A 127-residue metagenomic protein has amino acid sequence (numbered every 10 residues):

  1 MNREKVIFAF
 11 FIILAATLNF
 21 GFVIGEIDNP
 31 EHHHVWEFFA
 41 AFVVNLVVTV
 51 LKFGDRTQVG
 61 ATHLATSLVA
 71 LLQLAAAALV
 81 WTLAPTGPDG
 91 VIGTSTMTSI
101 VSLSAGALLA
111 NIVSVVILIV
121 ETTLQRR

Functional and structural regions predicted by a protein language model:
M1-A40: N-terminal signal-anchor transmembrane alpha-helix
V6-A9, W36, G60-V69: Cytoplasmic-side transmembrane-helix entry/capping segments in multi-pass membrane proteins
F42-T57: Canonical alpha-helical transmembrane segments
V48, L64-T82: Hydrophobic alpha-helical membrane segments
P85-S95: Membrane-interface helix termini and inter-helical loops of multi-pass transporters
G93-L108: Individual transmembrane alpha-helices with interfacial aromatic-anchor signatures
G106-R127: Membrane-water interface at the C-terminal end of transmembrane alpha helices
